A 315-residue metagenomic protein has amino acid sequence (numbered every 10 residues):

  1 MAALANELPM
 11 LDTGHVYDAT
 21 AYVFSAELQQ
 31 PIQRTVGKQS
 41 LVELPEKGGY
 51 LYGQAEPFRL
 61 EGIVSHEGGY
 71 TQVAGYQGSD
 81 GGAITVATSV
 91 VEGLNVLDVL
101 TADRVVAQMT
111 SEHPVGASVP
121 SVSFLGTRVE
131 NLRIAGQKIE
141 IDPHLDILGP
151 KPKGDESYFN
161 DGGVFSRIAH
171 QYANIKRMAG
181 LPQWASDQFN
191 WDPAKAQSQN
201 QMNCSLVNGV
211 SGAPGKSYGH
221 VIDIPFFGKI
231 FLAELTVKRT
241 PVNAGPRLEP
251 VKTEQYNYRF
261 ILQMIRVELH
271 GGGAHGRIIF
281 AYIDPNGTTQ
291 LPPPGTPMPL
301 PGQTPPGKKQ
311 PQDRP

Functional and structural regions predicted by a protein language model:
M1-P315: Extended, solvent-exposed, non-transmembrane regions
